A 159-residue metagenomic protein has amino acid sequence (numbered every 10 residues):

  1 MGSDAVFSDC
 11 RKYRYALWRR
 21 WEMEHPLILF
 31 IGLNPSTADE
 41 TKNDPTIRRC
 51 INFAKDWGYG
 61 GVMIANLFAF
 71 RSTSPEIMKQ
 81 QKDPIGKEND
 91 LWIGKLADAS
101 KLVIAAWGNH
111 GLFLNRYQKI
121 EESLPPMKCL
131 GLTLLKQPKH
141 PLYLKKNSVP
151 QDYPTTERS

Functional and structural regions predicted by a protein language model:
M1-D44: Active-site and ligand/interface coordination hotspots across diverse enzymes and nucleic-acid-associated assemblies
L27, G60-G61, L102: Residues at the starts of beta-strands that form the adenosine-phosphate
P35, A69, H110-G111: Short, glycine/serine-rich, charged loops/turns that create anion-binding and catalytic segments at active sites
S36-G58: A short mixed-secondary-structure module that forms the rim of ligand-binding clefts
E40, S74, L114-R116: Short glycine-/acidic-enriched loop or helix-start segments at secondary-structure transitions that form or flank
G60-E76: Short connector loops at secondary-structure junctions
M78-S159: Glycine/proline-rich loop-helix segments at beta-alpha junctions forming the active-site rim of enzyme cores
